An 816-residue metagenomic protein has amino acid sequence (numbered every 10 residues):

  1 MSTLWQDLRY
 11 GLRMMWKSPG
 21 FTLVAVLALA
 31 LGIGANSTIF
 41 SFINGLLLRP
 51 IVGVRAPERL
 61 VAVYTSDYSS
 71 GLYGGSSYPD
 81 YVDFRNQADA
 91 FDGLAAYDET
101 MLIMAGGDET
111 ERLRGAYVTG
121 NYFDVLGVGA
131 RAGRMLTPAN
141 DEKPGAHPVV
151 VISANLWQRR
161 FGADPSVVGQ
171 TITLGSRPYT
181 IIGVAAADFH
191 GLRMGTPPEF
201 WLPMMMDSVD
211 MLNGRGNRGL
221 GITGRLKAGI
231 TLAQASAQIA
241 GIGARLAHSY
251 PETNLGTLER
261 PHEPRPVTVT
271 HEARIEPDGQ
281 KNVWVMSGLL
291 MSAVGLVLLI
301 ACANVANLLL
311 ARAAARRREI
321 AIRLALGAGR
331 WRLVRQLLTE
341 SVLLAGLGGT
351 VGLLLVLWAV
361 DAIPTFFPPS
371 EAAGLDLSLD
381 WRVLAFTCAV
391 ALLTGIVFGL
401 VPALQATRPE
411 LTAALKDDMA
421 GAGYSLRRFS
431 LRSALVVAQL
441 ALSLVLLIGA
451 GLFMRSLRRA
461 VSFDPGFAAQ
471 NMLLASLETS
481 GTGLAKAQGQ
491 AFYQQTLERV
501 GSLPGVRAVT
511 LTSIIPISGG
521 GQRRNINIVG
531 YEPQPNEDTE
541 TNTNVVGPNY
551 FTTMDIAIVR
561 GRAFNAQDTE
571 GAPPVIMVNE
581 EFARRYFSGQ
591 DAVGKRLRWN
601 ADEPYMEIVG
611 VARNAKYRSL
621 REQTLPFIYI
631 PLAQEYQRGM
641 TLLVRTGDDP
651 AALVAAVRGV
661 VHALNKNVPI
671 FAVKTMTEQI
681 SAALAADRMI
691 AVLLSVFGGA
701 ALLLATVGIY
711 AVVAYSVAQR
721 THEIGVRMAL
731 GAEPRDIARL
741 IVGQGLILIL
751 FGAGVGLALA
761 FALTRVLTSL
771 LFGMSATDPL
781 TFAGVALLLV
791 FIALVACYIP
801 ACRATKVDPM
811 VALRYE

Functional and structural regions predicted by a protein language model:
M1-T22, I275-G279, L308-R335, T339 (+4 more regions): Alpha-helical transmembrane segments of integral membrane proteins
M1-V24, G53-A56, E109-R112, K143-G145 (+11 more regions): Membrane-helix entry/capping segments
S18-L46, I300-C302, A345-T350, R432-S456 (+3 more regions): Short, strongly hydrophobic transmembrane alpha-helices
L31-R59, A359-P369, L442-N471, A714 (+3 more regions): Alpha-helical transmembrane segments
I39-T65, A88-A90, G129, M194-T196 (+6 more regions): Membrane-proximal juxtamembrane linkers immediately C-terminal to transmembrane helices
F42, T268, A306, V342-A414 (+2 more regions): Small-residue-rich transmembrane alpha-helices
M101, G115-P138, H147-V285, D361-T365 (+3 more regions): Mid-to-C-terminal secondary-structure elements that act as membrane-proximal/extracytoplasmic interface segments
A301-A345, V707-L746, A753, V766 (+2 more regions): Interfacial "coupling" helices/loops that link adjacent transmembrane helices in transporter permeases
